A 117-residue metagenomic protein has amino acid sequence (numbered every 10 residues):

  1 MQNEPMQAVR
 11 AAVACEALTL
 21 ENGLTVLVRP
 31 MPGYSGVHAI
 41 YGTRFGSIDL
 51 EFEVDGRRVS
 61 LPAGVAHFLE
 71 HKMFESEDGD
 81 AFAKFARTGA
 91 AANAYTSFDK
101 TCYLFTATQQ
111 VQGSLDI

Functional and structural regions predicted by a protein language model:
M1-A81: His/Glu-rich zincin catalytic helix
S60-P62, H71-I117: Active-site-adjacent, His/Asp/Glu-enriched structural segments that form or flank metal-binding and acid/base networks
